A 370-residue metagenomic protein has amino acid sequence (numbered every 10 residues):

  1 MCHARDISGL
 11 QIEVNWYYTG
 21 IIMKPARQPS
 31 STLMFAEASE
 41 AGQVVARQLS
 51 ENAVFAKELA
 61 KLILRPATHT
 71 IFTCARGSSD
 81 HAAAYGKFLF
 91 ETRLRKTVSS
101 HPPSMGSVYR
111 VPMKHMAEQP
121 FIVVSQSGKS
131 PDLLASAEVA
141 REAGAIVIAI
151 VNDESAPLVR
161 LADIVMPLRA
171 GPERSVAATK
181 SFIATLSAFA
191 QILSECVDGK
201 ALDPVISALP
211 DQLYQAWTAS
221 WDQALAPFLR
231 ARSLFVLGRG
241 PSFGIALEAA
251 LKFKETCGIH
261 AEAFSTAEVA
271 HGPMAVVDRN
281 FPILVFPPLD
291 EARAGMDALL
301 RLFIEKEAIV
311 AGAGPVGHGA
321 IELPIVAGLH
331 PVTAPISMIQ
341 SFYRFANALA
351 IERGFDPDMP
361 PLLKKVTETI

Functional and structural regions predicted by a protein language model:
I7, Q11-E13: Charged/polar low-complexity intrinsically disordered segments
M23-R27: Short, contiguous pre-domain boundary segments
P29, L33-T68, I164-P282, A292 (+1 more regions): Active-site phosphate/pyrophosphate-binding segments
F55, L64-Y214, R239, M274 (+4 more regions): Glycine-rich phosphate-binding loops that contact phosphosugars or nucleotide phosphates
P331-I370: Generic C-terminus detector
